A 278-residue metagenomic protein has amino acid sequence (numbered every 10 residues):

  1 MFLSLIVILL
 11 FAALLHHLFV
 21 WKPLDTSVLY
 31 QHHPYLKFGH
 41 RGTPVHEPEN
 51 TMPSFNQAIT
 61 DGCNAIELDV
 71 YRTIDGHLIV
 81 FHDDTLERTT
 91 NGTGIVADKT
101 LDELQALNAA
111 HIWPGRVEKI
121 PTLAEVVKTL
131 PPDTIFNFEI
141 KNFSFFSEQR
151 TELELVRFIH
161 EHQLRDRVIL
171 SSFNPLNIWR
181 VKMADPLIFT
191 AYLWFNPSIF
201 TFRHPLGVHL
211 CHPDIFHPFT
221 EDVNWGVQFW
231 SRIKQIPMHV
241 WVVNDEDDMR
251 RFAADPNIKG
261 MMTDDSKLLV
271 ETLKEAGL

Functional and structural regions predicted by a protein language model:
M1-L278: Phosphate-group recognition and catalysis centered on beta-loop-alpha active-site segments
